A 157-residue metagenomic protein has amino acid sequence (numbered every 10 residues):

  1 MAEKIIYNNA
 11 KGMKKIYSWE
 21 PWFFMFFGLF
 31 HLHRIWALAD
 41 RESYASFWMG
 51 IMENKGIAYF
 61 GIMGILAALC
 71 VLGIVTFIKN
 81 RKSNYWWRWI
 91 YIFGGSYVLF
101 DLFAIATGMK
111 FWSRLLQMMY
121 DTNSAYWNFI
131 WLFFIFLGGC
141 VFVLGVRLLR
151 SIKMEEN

Functional and structural regions predicted by a protein language model:
A2-H31, R147-K153: Cytosolic juxtamembrane helix and N-cap/initiation of the first transmembrane helix
K14-H31, G56-F60, Y91-L102: Alpha-helical transmembrane segments of integral membrane proteins, especially early/N-terminal helices
S18-F23, L115-S151: Alpha-helical membrane-associated segments of multi-pass integral membrane proteins
F27-I65: Hydrophobic transmembrane helix segments
F30-L38, Y97-W112: C-terminal TM-helix exit segments that contain a strictly Trp-centered aromatic cap at the helix terminus
S43-A58, L102-I130: Interfacial non-cytosolic loop connecting adjacent transmembrane helices
M63-S83, V141: Canonical alpha-helical transmembrane segments
T76-F100: Loop-to-transmembrane helix junctions at the membrane interface
